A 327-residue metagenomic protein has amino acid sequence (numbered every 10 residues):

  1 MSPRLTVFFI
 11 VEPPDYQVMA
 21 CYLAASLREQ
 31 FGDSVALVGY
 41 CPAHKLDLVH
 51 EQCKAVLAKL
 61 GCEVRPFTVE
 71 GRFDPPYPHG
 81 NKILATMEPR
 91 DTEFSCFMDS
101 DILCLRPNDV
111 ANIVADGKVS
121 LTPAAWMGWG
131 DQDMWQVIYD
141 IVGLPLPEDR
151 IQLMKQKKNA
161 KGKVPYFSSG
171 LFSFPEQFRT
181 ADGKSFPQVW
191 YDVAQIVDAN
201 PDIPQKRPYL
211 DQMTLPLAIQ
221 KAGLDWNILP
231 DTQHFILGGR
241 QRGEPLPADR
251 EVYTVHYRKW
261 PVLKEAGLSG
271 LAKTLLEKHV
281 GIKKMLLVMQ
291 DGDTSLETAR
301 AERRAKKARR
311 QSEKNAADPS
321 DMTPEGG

Functional and structural regions predicted by a protein language model:
M1-G327: Glycosyltransferase catalytic domains, chiefly GT-A lineage
